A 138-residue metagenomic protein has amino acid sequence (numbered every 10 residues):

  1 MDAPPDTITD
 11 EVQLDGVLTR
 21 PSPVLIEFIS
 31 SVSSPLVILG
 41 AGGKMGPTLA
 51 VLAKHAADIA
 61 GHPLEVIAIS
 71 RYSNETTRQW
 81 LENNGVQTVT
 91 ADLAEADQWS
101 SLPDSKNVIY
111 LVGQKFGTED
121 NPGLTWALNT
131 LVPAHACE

Functional and structural regions predicted by a protein language model:
M1-V37, I59: Non-catalytic terminal and boundary segments that flank Rossmann-like NAD(P)-dependent oxidoreductase
P35, H62-V66, Q87: Residues at the starts of beta-strands that form the adenosine-phosphate
V37-H55: N-terminal Rossmann NAD(P)H-binding glycine-rich loop of SDR-like oxidoreductase domains
P47, Y72-T76, W80-L128: NAD(P)H-binding glycine-rich loop region in Rossmannoid oxidoreductase-like domains and their noncatalytic homologs
D58-E75: Conserved glycine-rich Rossmann-like NAD(P)H-binding loop of the short-chain dehydrogenase/reductase
L131-H135: Conserved cofactor-binding/catalytic machinery of classical short-chain dehydrogenase/reductase
